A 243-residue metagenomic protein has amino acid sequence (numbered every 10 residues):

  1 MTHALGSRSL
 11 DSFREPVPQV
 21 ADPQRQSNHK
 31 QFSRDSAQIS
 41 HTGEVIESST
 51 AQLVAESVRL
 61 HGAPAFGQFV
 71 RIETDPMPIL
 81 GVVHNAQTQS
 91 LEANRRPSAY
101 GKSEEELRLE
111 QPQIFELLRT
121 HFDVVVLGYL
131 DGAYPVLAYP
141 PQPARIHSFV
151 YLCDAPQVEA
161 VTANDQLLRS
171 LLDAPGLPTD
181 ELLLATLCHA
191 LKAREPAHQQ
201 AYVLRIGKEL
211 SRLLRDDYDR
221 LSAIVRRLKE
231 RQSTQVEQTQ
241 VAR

Functional and structural regions predicted by a protein language model:
H3, Q19, Q24-Q26: Low-complexity, intrinsically disordered or signal/transmembrane-proximal segments
S36-L53: Short, basic/aromatic beta-hairpin or loop at an interaction surface
T42-I46, Q68, M77-T88: Short beta-strand-centered aromatic/proline hotspots
Q52-S57, Q89-K102, V124: Short, solvent-exposed secondary-structure boundary/capping segments
A63-A65: Short, well-ordered loop/turn sites that connect or cap secondary structure elements
F115-R243: Charge/polar-rich, low-complexity and marginally structured segments
